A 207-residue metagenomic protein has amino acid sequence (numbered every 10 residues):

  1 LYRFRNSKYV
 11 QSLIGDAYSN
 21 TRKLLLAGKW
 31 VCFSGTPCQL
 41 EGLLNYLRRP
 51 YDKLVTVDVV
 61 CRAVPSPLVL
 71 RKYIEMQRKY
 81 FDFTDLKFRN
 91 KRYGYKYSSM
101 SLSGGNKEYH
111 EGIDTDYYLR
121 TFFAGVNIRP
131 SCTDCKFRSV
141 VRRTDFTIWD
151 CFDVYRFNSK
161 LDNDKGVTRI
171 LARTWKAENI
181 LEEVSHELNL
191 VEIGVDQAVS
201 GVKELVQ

Functional and structural regions predicted by a protein language model:
L1-Q207: Iron-sulfur-associated redox domains of electron-transfer enzymes in respiratory and anaerobic energy metabolism
